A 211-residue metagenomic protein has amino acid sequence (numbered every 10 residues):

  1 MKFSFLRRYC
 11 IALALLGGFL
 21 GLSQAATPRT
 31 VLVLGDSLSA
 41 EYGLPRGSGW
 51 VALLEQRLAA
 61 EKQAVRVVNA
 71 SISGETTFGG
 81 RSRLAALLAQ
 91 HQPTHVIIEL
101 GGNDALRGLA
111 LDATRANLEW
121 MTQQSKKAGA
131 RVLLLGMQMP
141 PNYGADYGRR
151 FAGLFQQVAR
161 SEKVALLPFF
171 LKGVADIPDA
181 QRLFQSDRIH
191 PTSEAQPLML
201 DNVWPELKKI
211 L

Functional and structural regions predicted by a protein language model:
M1-L13: Bacterial N-terminal signal peptides that target proteins for export
F3, Q63, R81-L211: Alpha-helical cap/lid subdomain in secreted, periplasmic, or secretory-pathway luminal O-acyl-processing enzymes
A14, F78-R81: Short gly/ser/thr-rich secondary-structure transition/capping motifs
L15-S23: Hydrophobic h-region of N-terminal signal peptides that target proteins for export in Gram-negative bacteria
A25-S73, R83-Q92: Serine-esterase "nucleophile elbow" of acetyl-processing enzymes
G43, V68-T77, A105-L109, R188: Acidic/histidine-rich helix-loop elements that form or flank divalent-metal/phosphate-binding sites at the catalytic
